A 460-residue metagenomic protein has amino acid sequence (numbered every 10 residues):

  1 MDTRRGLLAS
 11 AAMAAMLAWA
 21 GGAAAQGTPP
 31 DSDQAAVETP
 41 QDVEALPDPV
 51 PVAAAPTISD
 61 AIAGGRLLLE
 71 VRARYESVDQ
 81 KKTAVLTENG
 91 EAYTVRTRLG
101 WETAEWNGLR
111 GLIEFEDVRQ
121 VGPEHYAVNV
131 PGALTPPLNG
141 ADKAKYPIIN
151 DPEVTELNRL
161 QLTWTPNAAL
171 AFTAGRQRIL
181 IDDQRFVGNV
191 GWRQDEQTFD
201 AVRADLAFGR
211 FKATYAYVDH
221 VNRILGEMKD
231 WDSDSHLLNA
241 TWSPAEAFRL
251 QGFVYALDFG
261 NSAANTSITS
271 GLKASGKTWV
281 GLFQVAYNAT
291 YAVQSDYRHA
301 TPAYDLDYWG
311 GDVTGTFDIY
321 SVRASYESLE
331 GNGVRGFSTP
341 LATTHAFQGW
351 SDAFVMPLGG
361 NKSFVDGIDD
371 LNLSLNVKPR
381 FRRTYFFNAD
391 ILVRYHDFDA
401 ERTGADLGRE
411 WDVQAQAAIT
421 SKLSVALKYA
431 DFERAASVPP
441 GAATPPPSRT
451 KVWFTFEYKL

Functional and structural regions predicted by a protein language model:
D2-W106, D318-S321, S325-Y326, L460: N-terminal periplasmic/intermembrane-space "pro-region" immediately following the signal or transit peptide
T28-S32, A36-V37, A168-F172, F186 (+8 more regions): Signature for the C-terminal beta-barrel architecture of outer-membrane proteins
T57-S59, K81-N89, W101, P147-N150 (+13 more regions): Outer-membrane beta-barrel proteins
R74-V78, V118-G122, I179-I181, V218-N222 (+7 more regions): Structural signature of outer-membrane beta-barrel domains
E76-V95, E105-L160, P166-A168, I179-R193 (+4 more regions): Surface-exposed loop and membrane-interface regions of Gram-negative outer-membrane beta-barrel proteins
T339-D366: Flexible internal linker/loop segments at domain or repeat junctions
G360-D369, S374-T420, V425-Y429, E433-A435: Flexible, acidic glycine-rich loops studded with aromatic residues
L373, P447-L460: Outer-membrane beta-barrel "beta-signal"
